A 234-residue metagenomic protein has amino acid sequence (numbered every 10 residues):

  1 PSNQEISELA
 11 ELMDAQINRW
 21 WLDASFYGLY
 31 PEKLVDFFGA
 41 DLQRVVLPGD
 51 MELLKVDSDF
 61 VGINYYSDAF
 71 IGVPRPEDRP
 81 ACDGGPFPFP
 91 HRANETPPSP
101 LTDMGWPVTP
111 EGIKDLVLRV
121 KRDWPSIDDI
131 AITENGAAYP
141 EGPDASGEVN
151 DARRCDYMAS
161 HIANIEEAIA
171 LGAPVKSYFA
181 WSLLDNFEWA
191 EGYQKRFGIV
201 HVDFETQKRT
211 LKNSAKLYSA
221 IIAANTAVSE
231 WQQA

Functional and structural regions predicted by a protein language model:
P1-A234: Active-site region of glycoside hydrolase catalytic domains
